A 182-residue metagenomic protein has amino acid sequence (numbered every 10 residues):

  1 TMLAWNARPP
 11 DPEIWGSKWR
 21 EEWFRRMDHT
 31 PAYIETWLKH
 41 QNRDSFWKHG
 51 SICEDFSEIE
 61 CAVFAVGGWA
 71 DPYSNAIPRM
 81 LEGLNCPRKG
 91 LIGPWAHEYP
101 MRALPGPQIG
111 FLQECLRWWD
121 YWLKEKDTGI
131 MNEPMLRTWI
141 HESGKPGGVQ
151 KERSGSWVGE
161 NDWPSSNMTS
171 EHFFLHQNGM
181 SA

Functional and structural regions predicted by a protein language model:
T1-H29, L175: Core domains of carbohydrate- and sulfate-ester-processing enzymes
P9, I14, A32-E35, K39-K48 (+4 more regions): Alpha/beta-hydrolase-fold serine-hydrolase catalytic core, especially in secreted/extracellular enzymes
